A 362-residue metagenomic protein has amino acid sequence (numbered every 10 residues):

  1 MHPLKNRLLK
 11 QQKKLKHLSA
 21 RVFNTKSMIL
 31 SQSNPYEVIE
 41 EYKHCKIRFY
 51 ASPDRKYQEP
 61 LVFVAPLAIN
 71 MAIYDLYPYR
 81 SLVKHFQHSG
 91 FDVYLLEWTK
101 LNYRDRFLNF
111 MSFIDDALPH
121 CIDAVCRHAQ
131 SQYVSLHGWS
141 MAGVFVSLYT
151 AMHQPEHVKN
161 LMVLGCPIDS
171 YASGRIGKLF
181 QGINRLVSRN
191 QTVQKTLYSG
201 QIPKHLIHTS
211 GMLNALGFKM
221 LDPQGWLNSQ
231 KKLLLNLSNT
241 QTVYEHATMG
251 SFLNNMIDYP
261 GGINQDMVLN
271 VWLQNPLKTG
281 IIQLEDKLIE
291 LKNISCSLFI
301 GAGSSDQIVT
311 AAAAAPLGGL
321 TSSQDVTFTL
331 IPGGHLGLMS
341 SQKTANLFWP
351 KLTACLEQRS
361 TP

Functional and structural regions predicted by a protein language model:
H2-P3, R127, S131, S147-Y259: Alpha/beta-hydrolase-fold enzymes
N34, V38-N102: Short, surface-exposed "cap/lid" segments of acyl-processing enzymes
L108-C126: Alpha/beta-hydrolase active-site loop
H137-V146: Gly/Ala-rich beta-loop-alpha elbow adjacent to hydrolase catalytic centers
L284, C296, T310-G319: Short alpha-helix in the alpha/beta-hydrolase fold that links the catalytic acid
I294, I300-A302, D306: Short beta-strand/loop motif that positions the catalytic acidic residue of the alpha/beta-hydrolase fold
I308, G333-L347: Catalytic histidine-centered segment of alpha/beta-hydrolase-like enzymes
A314, L320-L336: Catalytic histidine neighborhood in serine/cysteine hydrolases with alpha/beta-hydrolase-type architecture
